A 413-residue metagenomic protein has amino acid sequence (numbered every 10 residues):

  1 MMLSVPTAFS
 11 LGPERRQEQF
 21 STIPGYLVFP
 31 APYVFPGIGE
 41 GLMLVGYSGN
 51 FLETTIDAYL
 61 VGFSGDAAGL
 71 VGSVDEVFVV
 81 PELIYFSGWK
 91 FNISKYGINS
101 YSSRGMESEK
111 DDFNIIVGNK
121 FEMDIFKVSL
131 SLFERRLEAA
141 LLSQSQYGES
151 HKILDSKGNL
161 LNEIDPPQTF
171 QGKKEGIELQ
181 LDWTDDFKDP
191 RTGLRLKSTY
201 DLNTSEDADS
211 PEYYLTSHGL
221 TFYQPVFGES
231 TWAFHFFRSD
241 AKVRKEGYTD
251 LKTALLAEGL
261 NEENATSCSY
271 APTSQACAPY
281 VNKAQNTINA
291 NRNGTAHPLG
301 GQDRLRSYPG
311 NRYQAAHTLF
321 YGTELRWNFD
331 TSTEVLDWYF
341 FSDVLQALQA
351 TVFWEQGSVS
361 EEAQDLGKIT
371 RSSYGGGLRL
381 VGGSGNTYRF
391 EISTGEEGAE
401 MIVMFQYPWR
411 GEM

Functional and structural regions predicted by a protein language model:
A8-G88, A140-L142, D165-R191, A296-R306 (+5 more regions): Outer-membrane beta-barrel initiation region
P13-E14, Y96-T249: Transmembrane beta-strand segments of outer-membrane beta-barrel domains in Gram-negative and organellar OMPs
P32-V34, L44-G46, A58-S64, F86-S108 (+9 more regions): Transmembrane beta-barrel strands of outer-membrane/channel proteins
V34, S48-N50, E76-F78, L130-E134 (+7 more regions): Residue-level signature of outer-membrane beta-barrel architecture
P36-E40, L52-T54, D66-A68, V80-I84 (+10 more regions): Gram-negative outer-membrane beta-barrel proteins
F63-S131, G158-L160, A233-P298, E397-Y407: Outer-membrane beta-barrel translocator/channel fold
I177, L378-L380, G398-M413: Outer-membrane beta-barrel "beta-signal"
Q180, F187-D343: C-terminal outer-membrane beta-barrel translocator/porin domains of Gram-negative envelope proteins and their
